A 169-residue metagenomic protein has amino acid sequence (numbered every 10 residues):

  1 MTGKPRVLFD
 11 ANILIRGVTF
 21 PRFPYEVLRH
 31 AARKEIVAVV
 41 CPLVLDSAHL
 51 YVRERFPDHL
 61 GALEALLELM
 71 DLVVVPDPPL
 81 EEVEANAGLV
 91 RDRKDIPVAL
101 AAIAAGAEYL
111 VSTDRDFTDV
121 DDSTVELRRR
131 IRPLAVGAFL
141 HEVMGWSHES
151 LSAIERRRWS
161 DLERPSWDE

Functional and structural regions predicted by a protein language model:
G3-R6: Extreme N-terminal starter segment of soluble prokaryotic enzymes
L8-D10, S112: Generic enzyme active-site microenvironment
F9, T19-E54: PIN/NYN-family metal-dependent endoribonuclease catalytic core
N12-V18, G88-R91: Short, glycine-rich nucleotide/cofactor-binding loops
R33, P42-E84, R157-W167: PIN-domain endoribonuclease scaffold, especially VapC-family toxins
P42, T113-R115: Short secondary-structure boundary segments
V74-Y109, D119-T124: Active-site neighborhoods of divalent-metal-dependent phosphate/nucleic-acid chemistry enzymes
R115-E169: Acidic, PIN/NYN-like endoribonuclease modules and their adjacent C-terminal/linker elements
